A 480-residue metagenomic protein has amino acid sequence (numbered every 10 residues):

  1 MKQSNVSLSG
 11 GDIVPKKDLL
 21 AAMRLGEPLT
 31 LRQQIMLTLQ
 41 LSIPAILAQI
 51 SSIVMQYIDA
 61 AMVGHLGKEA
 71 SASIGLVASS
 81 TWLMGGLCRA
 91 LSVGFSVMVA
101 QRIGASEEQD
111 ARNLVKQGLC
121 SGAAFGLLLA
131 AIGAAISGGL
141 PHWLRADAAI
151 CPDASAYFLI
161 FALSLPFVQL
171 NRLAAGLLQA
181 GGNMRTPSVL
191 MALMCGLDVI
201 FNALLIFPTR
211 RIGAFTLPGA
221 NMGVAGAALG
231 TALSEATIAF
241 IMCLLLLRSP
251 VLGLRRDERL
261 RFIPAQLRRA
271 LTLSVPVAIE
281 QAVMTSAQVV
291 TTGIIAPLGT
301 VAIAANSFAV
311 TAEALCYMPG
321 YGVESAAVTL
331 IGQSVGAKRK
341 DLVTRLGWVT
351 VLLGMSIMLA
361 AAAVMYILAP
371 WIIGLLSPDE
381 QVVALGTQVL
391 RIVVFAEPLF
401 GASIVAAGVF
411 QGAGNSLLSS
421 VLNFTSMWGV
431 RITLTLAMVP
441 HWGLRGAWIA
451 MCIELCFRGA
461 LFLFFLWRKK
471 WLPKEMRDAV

Functional and structural regions predicted by a protein language model:
M1-A45, V99-P166, L197, P208 (+3 more regions): Short alpha-helical transmembrane segments in multi-pass integral membrane proteins
Q40-D59, I160, N171, S234-I238 (+4 more regions): Transmembrane helical elements of multi-pass membrane transporters/channels
A45, Q49, A60-A61, V97 (+15 more regions): Transmembrane alpha-helix boundary and packing residues in multipass membrane permease domains and related
Q49-I53, G86, G126, A130 (+11 more regions): Residue-level hotspots within the lipid-embedded alpha helices of multi-pass solute transporters
I50, V54-A72, P141-A148, L204-M222 (+4 more regions): Helix-terminus/linker motif at the lipid-water interface of multi-pass membrane proteins
S71-A131, V168-P187, T292, A305-A369 (+1 more regions): Small-residue-rich hydrophobic transmembrane alpha-helices
S92, S96, F161-Q179, P187-D198 (+5 more regions): Short runs within selected transmembrane alpha-helices of multi-pass transporters and secretion channels
I404, V430-M438: Transmembrane alpha-helical segments of integral membrane proteins
